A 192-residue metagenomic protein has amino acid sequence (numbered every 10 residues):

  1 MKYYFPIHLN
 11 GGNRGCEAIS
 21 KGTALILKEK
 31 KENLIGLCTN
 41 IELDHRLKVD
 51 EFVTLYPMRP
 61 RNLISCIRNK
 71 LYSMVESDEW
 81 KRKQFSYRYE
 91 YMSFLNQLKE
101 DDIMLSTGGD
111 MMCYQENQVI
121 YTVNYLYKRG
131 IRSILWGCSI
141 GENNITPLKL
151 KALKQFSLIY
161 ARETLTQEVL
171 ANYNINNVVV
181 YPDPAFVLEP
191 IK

Functional and structural regions predicted by a protein language model:
M1-L148, A185, I191: Aromatic- and Gly/Pro-rich donor/ligand-binding loops that form nucleotide- or phosphate-bearing donor binding pockets
P147-K192: A nucleotide-sugar donor-handling region in carbohydrate enzymes
